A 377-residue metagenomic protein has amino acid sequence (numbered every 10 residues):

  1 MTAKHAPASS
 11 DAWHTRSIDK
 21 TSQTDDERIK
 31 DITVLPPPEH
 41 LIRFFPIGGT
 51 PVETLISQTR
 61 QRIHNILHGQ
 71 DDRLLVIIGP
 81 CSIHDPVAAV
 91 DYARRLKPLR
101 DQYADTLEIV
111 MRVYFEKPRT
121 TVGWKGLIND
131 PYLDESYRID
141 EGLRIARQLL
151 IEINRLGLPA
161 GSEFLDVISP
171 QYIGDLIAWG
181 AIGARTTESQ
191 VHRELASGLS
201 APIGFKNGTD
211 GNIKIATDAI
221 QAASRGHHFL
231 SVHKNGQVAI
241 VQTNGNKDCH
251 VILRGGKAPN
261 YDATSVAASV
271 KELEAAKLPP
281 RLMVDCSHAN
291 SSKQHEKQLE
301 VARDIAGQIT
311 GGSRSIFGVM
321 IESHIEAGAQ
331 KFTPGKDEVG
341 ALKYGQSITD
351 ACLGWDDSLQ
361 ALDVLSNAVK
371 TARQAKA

Functional and structural regions predicted by a protein language model:
T2-A6, S10-D25, A93, T106-Y261 (+8 more regions): Active-site-facing alpha/beta catalytic cores
D26-Q70: N- or domain-start disorder-to-order transition segments that initiate the globular core
P38-I47, T243-G255, L342-Q346: Gly-rich Lys/Arg/Thr-decorated short loops/hinges at beta-loop-alpha junctions or inter-strand turns that position
H64-D72, E274-L278, K376: Glycine-rich phosphate/diphosphate-binding loops that line cofactor/substrate pockets in enzymes
L75-A88, D350: Conserved phosphate/anionic-ligand binding catalytic regions in large, soluble enzymes, centered on
G79, V284, G354: Conserved, mostly hydrophobic/aromatic
K97-P98: N-terminal intrinsically disordered, cationic/polar leader segments that include organellar targeting peptides
I325-R373: Internal helix-turn-beta structural module
